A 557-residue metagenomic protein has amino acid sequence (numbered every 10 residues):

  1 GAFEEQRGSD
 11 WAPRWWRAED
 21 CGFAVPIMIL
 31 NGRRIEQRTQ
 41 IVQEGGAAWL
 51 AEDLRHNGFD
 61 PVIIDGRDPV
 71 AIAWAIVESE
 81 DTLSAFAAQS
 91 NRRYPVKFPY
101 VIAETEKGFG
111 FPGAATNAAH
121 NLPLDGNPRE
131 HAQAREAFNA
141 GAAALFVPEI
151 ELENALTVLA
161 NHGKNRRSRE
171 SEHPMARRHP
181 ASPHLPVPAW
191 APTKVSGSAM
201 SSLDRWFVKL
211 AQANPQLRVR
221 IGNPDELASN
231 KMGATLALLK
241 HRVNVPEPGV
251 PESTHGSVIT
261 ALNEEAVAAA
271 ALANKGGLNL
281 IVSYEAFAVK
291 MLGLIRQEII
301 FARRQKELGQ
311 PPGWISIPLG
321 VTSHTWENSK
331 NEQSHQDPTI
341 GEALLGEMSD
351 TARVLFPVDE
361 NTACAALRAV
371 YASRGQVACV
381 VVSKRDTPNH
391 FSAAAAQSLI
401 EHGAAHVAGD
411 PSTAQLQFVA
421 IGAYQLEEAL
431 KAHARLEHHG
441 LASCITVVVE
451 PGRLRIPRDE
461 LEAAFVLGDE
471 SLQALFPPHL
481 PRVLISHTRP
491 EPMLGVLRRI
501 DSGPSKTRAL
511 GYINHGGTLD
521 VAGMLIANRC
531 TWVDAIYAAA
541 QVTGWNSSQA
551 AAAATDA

Functional and structural regions predicted by a protein language model:
G1-W15, G233-T235, E265-N274, S392: Cofactor-binding active-site loop characterized by glycine-rich and histidine/acidic residues
F3-A143, G313-S316, T322-E342, S349 (+1 more regions): Thiamine diphosphate
D125, E130-S168: Non-catalytic, alpha-helical, charged scaffold/linker segments that couple or flank catalytic or architectural cores
I150-P388, S398, R458, F465: Thiamine diphosphate
